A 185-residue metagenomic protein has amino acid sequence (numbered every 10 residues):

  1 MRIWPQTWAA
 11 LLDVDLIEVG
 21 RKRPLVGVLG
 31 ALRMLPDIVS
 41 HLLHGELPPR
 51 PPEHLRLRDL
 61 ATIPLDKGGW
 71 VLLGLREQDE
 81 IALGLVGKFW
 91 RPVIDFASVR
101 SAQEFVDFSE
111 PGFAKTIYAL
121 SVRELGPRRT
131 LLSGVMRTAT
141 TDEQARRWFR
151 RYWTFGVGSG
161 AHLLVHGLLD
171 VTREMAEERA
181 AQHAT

Functional and structural regions predicted by a protein language model:
M1-T62, K67-V71: Hydrophobic ligand-binding cavity/cleft-lining segments
I3-Q6, R123-R129, T141-E143, L169-H183: Secondary-structure boundary elements
A10, Y118-S121, L168: Short, hydrophobic/aromatic alpha-helical segments in well-folded domains
D15-G20, E80, A180-A181: Short amphipathic alpha-helical segments with coiled-coil-like heptad repeat character
L16, G87-W90, R137-A139: Short, solvent-exposed loop/turn segments at secondary-structure junctions
T62-P127: Hydrophobic-ligand binding "helix-grip"
Q103-S159: Beta-strand/loop substructures that line and gate deep hydrophobic ligand-binding cavities in soluble
F149-A184: A conserved amphipathic terminal alpha-helix motif
